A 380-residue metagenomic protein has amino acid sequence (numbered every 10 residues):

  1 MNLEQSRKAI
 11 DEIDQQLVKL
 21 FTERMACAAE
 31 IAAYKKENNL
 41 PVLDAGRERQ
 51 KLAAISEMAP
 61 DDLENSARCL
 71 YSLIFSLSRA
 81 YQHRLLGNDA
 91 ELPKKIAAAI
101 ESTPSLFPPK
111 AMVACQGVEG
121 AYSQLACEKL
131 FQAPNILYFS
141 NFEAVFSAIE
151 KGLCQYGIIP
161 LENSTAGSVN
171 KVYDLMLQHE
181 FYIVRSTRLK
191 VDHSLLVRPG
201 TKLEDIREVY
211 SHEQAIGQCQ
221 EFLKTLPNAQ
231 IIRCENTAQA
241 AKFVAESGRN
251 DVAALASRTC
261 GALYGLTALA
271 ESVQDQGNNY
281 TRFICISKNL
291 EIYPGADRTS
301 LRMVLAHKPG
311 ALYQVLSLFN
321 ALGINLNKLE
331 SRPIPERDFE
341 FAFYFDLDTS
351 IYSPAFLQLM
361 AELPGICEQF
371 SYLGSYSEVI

Functional and structural regions predicted by a protein language model:
M1-I380: Domain-level signature for soluble enzymes in the chorismate/prephenate branch of the shikimate pathway
